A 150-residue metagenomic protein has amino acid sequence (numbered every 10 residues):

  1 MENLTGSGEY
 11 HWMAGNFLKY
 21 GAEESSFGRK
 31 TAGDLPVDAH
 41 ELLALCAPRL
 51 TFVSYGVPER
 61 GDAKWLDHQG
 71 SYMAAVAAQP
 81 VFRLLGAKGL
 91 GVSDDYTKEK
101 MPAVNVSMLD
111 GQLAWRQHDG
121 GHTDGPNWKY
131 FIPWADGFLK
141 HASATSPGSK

Functional and structural regions predicted by a protein language model:
M1-L42, K64, H68-K98: Mobile cap/lid helix-loop segments that gate and shape the active-site cleft of serine hydrolases
D38-E41, E59, D136: Acidic side chains
L45-T51, M108-L113: Short, proline-enriched alpha-helix->beta-strand connector loops that line the catalytic pocket of alpha/beta-hydrolase
A47-H68, Q117-G121: Conserved strand-to-loop "acid loop" that flanks and positions the catalytic carboxylate
Q79, L84-K150: C-terminal catalytic histidine-bearing segment of alpha/beta-hydrolase fold enzymes
